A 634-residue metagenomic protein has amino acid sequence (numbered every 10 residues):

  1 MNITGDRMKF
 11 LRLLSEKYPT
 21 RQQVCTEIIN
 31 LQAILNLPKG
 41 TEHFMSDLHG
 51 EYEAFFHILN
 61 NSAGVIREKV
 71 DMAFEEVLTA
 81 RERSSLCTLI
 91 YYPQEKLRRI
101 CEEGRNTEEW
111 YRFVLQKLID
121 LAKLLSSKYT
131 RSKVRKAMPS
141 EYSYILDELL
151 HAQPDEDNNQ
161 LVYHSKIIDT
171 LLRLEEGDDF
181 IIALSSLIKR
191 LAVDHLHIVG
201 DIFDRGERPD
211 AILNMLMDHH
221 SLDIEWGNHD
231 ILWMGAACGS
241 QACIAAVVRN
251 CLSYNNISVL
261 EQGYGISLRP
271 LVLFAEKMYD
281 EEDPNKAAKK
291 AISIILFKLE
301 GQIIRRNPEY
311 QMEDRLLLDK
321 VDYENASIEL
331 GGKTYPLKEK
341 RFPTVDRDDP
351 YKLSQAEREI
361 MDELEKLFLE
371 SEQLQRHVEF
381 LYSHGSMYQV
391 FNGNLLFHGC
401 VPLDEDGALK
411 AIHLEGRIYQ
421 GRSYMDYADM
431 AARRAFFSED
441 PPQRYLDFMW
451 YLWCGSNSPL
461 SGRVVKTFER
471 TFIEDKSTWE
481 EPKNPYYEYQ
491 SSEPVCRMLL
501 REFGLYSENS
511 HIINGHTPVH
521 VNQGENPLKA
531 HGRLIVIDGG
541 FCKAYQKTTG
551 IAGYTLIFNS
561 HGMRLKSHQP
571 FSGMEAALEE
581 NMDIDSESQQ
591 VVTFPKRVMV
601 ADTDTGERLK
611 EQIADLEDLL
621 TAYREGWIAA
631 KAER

Functional and structural regions predicted by a protein language model:
M1-R634: Feature recognizes metal-dependent phosphohydrolase scaffolds
